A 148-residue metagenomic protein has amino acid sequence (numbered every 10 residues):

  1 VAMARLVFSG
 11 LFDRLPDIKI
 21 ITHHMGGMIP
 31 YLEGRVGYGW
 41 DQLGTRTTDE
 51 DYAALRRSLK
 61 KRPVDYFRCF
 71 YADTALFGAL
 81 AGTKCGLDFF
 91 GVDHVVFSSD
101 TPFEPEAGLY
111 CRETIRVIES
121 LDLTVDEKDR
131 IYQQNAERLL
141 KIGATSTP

Functional and structural regions predicted by a protein language model:
V1-V96: Catalytic pocket-lining loop regions of alpha/beta-barrel enzymes, especially the amidohydrolase/enolase/GH5 lineages
I18, G27, L59, Y71-D73 (+2 more regions): Mid-to-C-terminal alpha-helical segments outside catalytic/metal-binding sites
